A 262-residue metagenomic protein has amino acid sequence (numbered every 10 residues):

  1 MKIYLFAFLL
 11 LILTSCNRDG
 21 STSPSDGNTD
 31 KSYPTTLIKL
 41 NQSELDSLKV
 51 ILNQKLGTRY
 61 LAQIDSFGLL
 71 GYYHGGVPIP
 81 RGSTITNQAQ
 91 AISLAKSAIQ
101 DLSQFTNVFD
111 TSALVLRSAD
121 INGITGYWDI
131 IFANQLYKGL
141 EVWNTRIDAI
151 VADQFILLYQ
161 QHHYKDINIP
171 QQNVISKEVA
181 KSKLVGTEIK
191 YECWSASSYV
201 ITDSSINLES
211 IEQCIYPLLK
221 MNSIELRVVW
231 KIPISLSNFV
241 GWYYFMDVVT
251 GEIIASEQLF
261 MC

Functional and structural regions predicted by a protein language model:
K2-A7: Sec-dependent signal peptide recognition, specifically the positively charged N-region followed immediately by
I12-S15: C-terminal motif of bacterial Sec signal peptides marking the signal peptidase cleavage site
N17-P24: Bacterial lipoprotein signal-peptidase II cleavage site
P24-C262: Segments that shape or occlude catalytic/ligand-binding pockets
